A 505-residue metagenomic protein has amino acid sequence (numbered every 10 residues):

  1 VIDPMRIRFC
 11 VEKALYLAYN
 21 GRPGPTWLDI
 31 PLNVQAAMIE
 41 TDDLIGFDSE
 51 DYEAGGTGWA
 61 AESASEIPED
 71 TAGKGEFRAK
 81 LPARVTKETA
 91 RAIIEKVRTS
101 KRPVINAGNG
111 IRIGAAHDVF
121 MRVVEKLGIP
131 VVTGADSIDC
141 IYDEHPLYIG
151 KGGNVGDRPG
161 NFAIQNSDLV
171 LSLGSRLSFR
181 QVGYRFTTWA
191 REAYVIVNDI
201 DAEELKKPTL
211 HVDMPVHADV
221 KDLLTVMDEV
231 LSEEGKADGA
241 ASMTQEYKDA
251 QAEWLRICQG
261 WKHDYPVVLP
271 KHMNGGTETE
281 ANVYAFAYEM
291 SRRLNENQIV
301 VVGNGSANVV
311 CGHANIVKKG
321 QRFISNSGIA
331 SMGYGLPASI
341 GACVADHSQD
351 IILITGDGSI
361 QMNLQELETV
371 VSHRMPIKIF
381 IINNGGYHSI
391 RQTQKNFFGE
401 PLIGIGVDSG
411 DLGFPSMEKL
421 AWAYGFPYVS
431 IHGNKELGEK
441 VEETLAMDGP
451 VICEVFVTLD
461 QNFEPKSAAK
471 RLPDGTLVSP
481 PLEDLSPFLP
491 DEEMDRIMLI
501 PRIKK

Functional and structural regions predicted by a protein language model:
V1-F9, I30-L32, S137-I257, V441 (+1 more regions): Glycine-rich, acidic loop regions that bind phosphate or pyrophosphate groups
V1-M38, A135-I138, I164, S172-A202 (+1 more regions): Conserved thiamine diphosphate
L17-K96, H263, V267, M273 (+1 more regions): Conformationally flexible catalytic loops at phosphate/diphosphate-handling active centers
L17-R22, T89-V104, V123, I164-N166 (+3 more regions): Glycine-rich phosphate/diphosphate-binding loops that line cofactor/substrate pockets in enzymes
I30-A36, N109-I111, A202, N304-A307 (+2 more regions): Glycine-rich beta-alpha junction loops
G128-I129, A190-Y194, Q321: A short helix->loop->beta-strand "cap" motif at the edges of active sites that frequently abuts
N154-V155, N161, N166, P208 (+3 more regions): Thiamine diphosphate
L255-P337, A342: Active-site diphosphate/adenylate-binding microenvironment
